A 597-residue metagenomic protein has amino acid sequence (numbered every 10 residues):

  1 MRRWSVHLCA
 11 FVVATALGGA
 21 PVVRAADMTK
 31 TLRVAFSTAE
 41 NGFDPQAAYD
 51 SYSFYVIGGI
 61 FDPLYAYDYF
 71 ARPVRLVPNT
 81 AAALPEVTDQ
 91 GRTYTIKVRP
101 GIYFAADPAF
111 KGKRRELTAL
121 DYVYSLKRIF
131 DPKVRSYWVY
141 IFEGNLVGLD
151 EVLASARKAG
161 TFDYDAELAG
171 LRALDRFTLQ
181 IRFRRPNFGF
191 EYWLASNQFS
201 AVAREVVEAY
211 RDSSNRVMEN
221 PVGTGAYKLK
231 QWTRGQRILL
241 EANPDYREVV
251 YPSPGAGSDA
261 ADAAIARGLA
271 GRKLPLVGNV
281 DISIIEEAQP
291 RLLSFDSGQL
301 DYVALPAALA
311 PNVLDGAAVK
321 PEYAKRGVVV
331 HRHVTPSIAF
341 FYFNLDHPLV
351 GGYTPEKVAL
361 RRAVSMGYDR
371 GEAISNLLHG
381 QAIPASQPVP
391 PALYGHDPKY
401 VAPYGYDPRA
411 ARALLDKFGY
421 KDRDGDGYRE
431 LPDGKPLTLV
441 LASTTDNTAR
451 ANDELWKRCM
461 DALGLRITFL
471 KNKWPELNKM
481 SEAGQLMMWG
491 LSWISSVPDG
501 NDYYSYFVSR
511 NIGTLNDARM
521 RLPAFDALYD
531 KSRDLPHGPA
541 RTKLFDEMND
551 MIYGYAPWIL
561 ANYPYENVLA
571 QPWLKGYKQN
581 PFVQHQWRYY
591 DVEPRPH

Functional and structural regions predicted by a protein language model:
M1-W4: Positively charged n-region of N-terminal signal peptides that target proteins for export
H7-G19: Bacterial N-terminal signal peptides
A20-A25: Sec/Tat signal peptide C-region and signal peptidase I cleavage site
A26, Y69-F70, P85, T93 (+12 more regions): Extracytoplasmic/periplasmic ligand-capture domains
M28-L32: Short structural boundary motif marking the start of a folded domain
A35-D89, V222: N-terminal lobe/hinge region of extracytoplasmic solute-binding protein
L117, S136-G160, Y164-A201: Non-catalytic accessory/assembly modules
A561: Active-site-proximal polar cores
